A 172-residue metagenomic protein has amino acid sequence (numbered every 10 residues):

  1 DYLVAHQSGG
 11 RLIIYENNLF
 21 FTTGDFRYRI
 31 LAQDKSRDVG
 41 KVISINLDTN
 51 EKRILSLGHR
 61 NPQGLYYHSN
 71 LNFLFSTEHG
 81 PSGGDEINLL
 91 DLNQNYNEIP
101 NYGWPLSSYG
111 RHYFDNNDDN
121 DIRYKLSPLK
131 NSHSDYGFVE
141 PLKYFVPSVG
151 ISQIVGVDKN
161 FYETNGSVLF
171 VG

Functional and structural regions predicted by a protein language model:
D1-I13: Asp-box/WD-like beta-propeller blade repeats and closely related beta-sheet repeat scaffolds
T22: Ligand-binding/active-site lining segments
D25-G172: Beta-propeller domain segments
